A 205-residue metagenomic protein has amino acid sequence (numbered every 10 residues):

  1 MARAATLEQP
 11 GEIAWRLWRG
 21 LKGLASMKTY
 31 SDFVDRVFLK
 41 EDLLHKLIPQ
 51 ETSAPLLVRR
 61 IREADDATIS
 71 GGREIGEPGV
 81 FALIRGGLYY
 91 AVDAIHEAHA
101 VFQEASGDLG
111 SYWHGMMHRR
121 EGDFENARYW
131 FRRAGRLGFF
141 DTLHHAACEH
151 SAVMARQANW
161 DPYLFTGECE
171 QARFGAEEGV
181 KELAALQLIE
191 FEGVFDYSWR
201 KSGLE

Functional and structural regions predicted by a protein language model:
Q9-P10: Cationic, low-complexity basic patches in intrinsically disordered or flexible, solvent-exposed regions
W15-W18: Tryptophan (W) side chains
G23-I95, E104, L137-E205: N-terminal alpha-helical interaction modules that lie
G86, G115-H118: Conserved small-residue packing positions in alpha-helical repeats and bundles
D123-F139: TPR/TPR-like (Sel1-like) alpha-helical repeat modules
